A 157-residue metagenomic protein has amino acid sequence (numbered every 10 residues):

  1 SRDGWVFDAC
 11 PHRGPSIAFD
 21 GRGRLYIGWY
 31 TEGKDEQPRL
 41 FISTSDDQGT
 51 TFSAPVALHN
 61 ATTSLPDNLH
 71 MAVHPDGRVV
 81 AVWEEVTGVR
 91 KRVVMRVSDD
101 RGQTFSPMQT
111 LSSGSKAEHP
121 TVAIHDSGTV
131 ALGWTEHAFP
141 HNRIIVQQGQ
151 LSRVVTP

Functional and structural regions predicted by a protein language model:
S1-P157: Extracellular, repeat-based ectodomains that mediate carbohydrate processing or recognition
